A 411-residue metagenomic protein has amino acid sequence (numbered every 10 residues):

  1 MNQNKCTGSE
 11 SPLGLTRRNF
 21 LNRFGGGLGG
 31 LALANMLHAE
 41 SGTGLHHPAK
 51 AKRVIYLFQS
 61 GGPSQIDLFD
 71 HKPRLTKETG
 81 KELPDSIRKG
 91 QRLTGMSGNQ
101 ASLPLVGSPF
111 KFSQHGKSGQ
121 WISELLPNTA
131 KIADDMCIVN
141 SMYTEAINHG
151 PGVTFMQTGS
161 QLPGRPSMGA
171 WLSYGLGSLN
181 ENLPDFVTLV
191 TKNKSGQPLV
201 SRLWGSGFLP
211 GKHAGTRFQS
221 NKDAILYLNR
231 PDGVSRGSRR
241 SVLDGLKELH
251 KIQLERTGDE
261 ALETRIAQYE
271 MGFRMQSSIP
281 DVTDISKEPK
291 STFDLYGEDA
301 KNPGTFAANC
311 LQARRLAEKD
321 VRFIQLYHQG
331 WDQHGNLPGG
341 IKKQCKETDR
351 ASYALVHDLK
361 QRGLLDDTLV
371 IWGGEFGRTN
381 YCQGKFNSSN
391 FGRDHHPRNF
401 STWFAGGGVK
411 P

Functional and structural regions predicted by a protein language model:
N2-P411: Ligand-binding pockets and gating/stacking loops
